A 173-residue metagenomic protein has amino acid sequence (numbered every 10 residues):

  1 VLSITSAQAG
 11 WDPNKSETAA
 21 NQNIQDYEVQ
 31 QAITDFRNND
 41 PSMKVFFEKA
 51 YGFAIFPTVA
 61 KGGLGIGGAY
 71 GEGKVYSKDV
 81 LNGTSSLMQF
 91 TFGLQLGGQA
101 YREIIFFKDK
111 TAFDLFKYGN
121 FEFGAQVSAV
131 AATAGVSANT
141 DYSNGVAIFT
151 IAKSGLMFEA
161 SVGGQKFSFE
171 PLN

Functional and structural regions predicted by a protein language model:
I4-A9: Sec/Tat signal peptide C-region and signal peptidase I cleavage site
G10-N173: Small-residue-enriched, tightly packed secondary-structure blocks
